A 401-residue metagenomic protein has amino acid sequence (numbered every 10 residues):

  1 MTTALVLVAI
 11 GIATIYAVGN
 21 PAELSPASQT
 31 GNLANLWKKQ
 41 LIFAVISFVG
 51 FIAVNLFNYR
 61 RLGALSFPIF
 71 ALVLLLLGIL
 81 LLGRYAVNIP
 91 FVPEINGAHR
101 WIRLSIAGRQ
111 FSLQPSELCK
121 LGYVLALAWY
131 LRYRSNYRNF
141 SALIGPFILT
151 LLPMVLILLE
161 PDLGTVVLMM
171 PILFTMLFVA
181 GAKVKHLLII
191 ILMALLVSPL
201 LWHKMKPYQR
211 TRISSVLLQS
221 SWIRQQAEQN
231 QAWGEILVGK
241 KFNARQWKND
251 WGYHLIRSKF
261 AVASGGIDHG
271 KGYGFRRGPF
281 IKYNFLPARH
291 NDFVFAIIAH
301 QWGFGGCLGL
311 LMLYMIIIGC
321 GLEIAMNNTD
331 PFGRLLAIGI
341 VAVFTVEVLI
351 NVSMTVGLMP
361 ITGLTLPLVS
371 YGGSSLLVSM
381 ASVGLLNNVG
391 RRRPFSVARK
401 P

Functional and structural regions predicted by a protein language model:
M1-T2, V6-L7, A13-Y16, P21-P161 (+4 more regions): Membrane-helix boundary/helix-loop-helix interface segments in multi-pass membrane proteins
A9-I15, V124, A128, K206 (+8 more regions): Alpha-helical transmembrane segments of polytopic integral membrane proteins, especially the permease/helical cores
I42-S47, K120, Q301-I318: Hydrophobic alpha-helical transmembrane segments
F67-L75, A142-L158, L163-K204, V216 (+1 more regions): Hydrophobic alpha-helical segments of polytopic membrane proteins
P93-W101, S105, I189-F304, P331-F332: Hydrophobic, glycine- and aromatic-enriched re-entrant/interface helices and adjoining loop segments
L131, I172-H186, R276-G306, T365-M380: Interfacial segments of multi-pass membrane proteins
F304, L308, C320-G321, A325-F332 (+1 more regions): Membrane-proximal intracellular helices of multi-pass ion channels
G321-G363, V369: Loop-to-helix entry and N-terminal half of a specific, functionally important transmembrane alpha helix in multi-pass
